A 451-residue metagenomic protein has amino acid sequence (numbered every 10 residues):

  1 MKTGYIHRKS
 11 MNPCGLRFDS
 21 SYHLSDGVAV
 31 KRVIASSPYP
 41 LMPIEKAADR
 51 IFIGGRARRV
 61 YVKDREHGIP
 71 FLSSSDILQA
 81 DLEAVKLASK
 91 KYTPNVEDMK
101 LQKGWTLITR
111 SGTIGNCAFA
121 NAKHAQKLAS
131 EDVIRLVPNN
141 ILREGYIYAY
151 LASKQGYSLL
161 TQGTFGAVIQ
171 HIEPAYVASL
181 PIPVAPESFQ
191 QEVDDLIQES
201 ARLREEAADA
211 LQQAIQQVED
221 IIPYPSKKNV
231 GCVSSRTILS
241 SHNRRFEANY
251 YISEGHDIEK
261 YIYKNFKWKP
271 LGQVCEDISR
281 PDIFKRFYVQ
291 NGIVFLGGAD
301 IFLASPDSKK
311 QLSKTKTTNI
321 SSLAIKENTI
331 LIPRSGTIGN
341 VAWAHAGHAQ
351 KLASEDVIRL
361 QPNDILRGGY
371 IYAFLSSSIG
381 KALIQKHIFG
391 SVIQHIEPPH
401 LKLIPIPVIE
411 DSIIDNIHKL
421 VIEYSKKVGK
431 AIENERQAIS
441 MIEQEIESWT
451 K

Functional and structural regions predicted by a protein language model:
M1-A57, P186-D282, E410-K451: Non-catalytic DNA-recognition/assembly elements of restriction-modification systems
L41-V60, S75-K103, K269-F284, A299-E327: Sequence-specific dsDNA recognition surfaces
A57-E66, Q162-G163, N229-V233, I283-G292 (+1 more regions): Short coil/turn segments at secondary-structure boundaries
Y61-I69, L78, A84-L87, M99-L101 (+6 more regions): Short, surface-exposed loop/turn microsegments at beta-strand edges and helix-strand junctions
I77, L82, N95, L107-C117 (+3 more regions): Well-ordered mid-protein domain cores that form the structural environment of catalytic cofactors
E97, T109-Y150, S321-L323, P333-F374: A short beta-sheet element
K127-I134, G166-S188, K351-I358, G390-D415: A short glycine-rich beta-alpha junction/loop motif
